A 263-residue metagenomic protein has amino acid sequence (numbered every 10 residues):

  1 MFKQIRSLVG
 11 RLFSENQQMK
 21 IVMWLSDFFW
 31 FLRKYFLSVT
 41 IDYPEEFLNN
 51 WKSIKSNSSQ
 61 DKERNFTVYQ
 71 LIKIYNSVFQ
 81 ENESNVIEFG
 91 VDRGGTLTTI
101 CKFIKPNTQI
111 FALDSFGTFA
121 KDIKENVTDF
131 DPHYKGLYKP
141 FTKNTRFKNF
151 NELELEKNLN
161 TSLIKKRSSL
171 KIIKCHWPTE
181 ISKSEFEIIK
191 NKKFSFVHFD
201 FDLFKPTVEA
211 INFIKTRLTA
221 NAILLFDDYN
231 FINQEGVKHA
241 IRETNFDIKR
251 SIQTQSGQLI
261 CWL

Functional and structural regions predicted by a protein language model:
M1-F199, L203-L225, Y229-L263: A short alpha-helical cap/connector motif
